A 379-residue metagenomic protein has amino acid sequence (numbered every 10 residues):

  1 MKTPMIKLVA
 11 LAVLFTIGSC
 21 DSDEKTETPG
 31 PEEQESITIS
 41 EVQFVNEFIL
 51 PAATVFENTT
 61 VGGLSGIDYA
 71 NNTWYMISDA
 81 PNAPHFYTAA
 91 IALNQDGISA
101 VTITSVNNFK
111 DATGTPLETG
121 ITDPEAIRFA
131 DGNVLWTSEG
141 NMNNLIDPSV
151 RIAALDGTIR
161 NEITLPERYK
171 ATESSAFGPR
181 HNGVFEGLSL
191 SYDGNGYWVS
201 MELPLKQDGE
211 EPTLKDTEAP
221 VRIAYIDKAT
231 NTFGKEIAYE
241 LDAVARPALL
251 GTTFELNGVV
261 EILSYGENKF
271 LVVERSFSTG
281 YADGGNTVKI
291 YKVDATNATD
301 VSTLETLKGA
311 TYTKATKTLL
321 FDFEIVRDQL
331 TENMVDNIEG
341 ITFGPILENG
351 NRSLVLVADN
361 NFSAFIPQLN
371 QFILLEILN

Functional and structural regions predicted by a protein language model:
T3-L11: Sec-dependent signal peptide recognition, specifically the positively charged N-region followed immediately by
T16-S19: C-terminal motif of bacterial Sec signal peptides marking the signal peptidase cleavage site
D21-N379: Sequence/structural signature of beta-propeller domains
